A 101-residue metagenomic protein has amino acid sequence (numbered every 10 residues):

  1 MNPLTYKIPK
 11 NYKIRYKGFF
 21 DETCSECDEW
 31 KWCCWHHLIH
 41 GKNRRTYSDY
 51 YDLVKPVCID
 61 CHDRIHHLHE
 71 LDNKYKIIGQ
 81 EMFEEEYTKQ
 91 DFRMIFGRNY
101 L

Functional and structural regions predicted by a protein language model:
M1-T23, R45-D52: Short, charged surface segments at domain edges that flank catalytic/cofactor-binding sites
I8, C24-C27, F92, F96: Extended hydrophobic/Leu-rich segments
S25-L53: Histidine-centered nuclease catalytic patch
E29, I59-D63: Short Cys/His-rich local motifs and their 1-3 flanking residues in nucleic-acid-associated proteins and small
K42-K55, D63-L101: Polybasic, low-complexity binding patches
